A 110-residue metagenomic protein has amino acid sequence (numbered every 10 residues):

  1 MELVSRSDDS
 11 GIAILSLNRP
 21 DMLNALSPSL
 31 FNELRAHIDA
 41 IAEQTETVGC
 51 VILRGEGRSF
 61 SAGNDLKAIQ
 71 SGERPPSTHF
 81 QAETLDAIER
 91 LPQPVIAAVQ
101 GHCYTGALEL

Functional and structural regions predicted by a protein language model:
M1-E56: Conserved CoA-thioester-binding segment of acyl-CoA-metabolizing enzymes
S5-R6, D86-I88: Short secondary-structure boundary/capping segments
N18, N64, Q100: Histidine-centered beta-alpha loop that forms part of the nucleotide-sugar donor binding/catalytic region in diverse
A25, S61, G106: Residues that form or flank phosphate/diphosphate-binding pockets in enzymes that use nucleotide phosphates
S29-L30, D65-I69, L110: Short, glycine/charged-enriched secondary-structure capping and boundary segments
T47, G55-A87, C103: Glycine- (often His-adjacent) and acidic-residue-rich active-site loop that binds/positions the CoA thioester
A87-L110: Glycine-rich beta-to-alpha active-site loop
